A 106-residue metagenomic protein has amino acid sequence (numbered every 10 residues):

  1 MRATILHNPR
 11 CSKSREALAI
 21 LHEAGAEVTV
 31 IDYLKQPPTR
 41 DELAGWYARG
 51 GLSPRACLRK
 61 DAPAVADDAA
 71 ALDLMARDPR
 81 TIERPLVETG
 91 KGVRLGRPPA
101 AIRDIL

Functional and structural regions predicted by a protein language model:
M1-A24, V28-Q36: Local sequence-structure signature of Cys/Sec-based thiol-disulfide redox active-site neighborhoods
Y33-L106: Thiol/selenol-based redox catalytic cores and closely related redox-interacting motifs
